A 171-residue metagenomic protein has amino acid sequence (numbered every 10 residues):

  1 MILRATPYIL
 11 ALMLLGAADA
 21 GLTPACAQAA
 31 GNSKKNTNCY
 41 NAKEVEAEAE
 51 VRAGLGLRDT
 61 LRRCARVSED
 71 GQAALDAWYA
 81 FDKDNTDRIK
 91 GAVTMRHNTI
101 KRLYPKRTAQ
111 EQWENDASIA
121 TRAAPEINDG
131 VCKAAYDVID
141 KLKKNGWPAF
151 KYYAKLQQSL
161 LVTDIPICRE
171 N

Functional and structural regions predicted by a protein language model:
M1-I9: Bacterial N-terminal signal peptides that target proteins for export
T6, K43-V45, A124-N128: Short, surface-exposed loop and linker segments with low hydrophobicity and enrichment for Pro/Ser/Thr
Y8-D19: Bacterial N-terminal signal peptides
D19-A27: Signal peptide processing junction and immediate N-terminal pro/mature segment of secreted/exported proteins
C26-A74: Immediate post-signal-peptide N-terminus of mature secreted/exported proteins
N36, A74-N171: Compact alpha-helical subdomains of small soluble proteins
